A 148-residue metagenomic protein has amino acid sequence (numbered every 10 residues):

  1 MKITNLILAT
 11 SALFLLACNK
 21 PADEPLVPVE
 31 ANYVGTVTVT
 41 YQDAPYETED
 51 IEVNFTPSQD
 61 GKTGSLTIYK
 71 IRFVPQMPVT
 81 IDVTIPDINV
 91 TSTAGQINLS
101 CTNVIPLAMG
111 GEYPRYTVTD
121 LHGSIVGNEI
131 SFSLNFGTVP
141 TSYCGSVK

Functional and structural regions predicted by a protein language model:
K2-L6, L15-V37, F136-K148: Bacterial Sec-dependent N-terminal signal peptides
E30-T63, I105-Y116: Short, solvent-exposed loop/hinge segments that bridge or flank secondary-structure elements
T38-T40, Y69-P75, V104-P106, N135-V139: Hydrophobic lipid-interacting interfaces of membrane-associated proteins
Y46-N89: N-terminal glycine/threonine-rich, aromatic-flanked beta-hairpin/loop signature
E47-E52, P78-I85, Y113-D120, G137-C144: Short, surface-exposed coil-to-beta transition loops
T56-S65, T91-Q96, D120-S131, K148: Short, solvent-exposed coil/turn segments at beta-strand boundaries
T80-A94, G127-K148: Edge beta-strand at a domain terminus
N98-N135: Acidic, glycine-rich flexible loop segments
